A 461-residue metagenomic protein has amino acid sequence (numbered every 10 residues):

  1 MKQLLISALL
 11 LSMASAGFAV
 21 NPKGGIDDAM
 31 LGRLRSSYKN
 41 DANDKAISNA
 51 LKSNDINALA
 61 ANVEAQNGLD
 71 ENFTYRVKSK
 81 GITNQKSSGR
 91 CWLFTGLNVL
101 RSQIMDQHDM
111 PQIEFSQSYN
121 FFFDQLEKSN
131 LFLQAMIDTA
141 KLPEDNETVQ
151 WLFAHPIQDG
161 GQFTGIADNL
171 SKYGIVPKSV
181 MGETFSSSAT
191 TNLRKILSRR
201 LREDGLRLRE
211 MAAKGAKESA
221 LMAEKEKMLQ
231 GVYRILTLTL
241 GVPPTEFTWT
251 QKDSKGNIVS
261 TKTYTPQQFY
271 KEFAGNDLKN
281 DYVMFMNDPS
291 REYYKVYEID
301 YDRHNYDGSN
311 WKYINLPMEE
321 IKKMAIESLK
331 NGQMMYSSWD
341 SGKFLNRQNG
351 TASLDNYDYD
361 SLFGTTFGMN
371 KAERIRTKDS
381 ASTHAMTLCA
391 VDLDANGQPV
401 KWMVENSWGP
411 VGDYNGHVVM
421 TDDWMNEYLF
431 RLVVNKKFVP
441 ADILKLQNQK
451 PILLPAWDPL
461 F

Functional and structural regions predicted by a protein language model:
M1-P22: Bacterial Sec-dependent N-terminal signal peptides
N21-G81: N-terminal regions that are enriched for targeting/export leaders and immediately downstream pro/stem segments
N21-P22, G215-F461: Active-site signature of cysteine proteases
N67-T139: Post-signal peptide N-terminal segment of secreted/secretory-pathway proteins
V77-G89, W151-I157, D307-N315, M324-A325 (+1 more regions): Second-shell loop/turn segments in exported
S87, T95-G96, L100, Q162-S171 (+2 more regions): Stable alpha-helical elements in mature extracytoplasmic
L93, Y119-F122, D168, P177-V180 (+4 more regions): Structural recognition of the beta-strand scaffold that forms the well-ordered cores of secreted hydrolase catalytic
Q117-T250: Papain-like cysteine protease catalytic cores
